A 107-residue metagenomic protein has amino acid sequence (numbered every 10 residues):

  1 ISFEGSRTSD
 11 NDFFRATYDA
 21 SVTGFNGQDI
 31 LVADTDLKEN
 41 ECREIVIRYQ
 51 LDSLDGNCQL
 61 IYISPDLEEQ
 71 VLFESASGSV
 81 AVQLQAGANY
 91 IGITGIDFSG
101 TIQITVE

Functional and structural regions predicted by a protein language model:
I1-D36: Transition segment at domain starts
L31-I45, A81-A86: Extracellular and analogous surface-interaction loops
R43-S53, I93: A short beta-strand element within beta-rich, extracytoplasmic domains of secreted/secretory-pathway proteins
L54-L72, I104: Short, surface-exposed beta-strand/strand-loop-strand elements in extracellular ectodomains
C58, G95-E107: Edge beta-strands of jelly-roll/beta-sandwich modules across compartments, strongly enriched in secreted/luminal
Q59-I61, Q83, T94: Extracytosolic and intramembrane catalytic regions of membrane-associated proteins in envelope/secretory systems
F73-S79: Short, solvent-exposed loop/turn segments in extracellular or other extracytoplasmic domains
N89-I91: A short tyrosine-centered beta-strand micro-motif
